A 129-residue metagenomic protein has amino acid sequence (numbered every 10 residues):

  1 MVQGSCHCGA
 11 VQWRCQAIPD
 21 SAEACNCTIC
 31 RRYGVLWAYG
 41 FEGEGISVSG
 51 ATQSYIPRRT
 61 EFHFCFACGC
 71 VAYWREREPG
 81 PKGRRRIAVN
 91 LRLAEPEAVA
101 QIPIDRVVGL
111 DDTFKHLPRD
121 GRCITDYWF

Functional and structural regions predicted by a protein language model:
M1-S5, A10-F129: A short Gly-Trp-Pro
